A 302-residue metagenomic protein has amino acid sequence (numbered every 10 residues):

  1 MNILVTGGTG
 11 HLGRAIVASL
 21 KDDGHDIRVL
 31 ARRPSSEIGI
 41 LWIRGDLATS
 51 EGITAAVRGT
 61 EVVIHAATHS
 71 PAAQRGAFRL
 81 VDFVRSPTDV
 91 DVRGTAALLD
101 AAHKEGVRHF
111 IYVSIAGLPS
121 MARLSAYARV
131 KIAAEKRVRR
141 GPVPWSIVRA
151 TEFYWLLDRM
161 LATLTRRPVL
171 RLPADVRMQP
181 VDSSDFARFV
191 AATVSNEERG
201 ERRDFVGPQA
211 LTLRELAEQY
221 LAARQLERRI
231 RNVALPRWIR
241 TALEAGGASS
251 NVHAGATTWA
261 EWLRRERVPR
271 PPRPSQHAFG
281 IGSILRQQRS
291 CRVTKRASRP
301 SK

Functional and structural regions predicted by a protein language model:
I3-D23: N-terminal Rossmann NAD(P)H-binding glycine-rich loop of SDR-like oxidoreductase domains
T6, L30, A66-A67, F110-A116 (+1 more regions): SDR active-site strand-loop-helix element
T9-H11, S184-R286, C291, K295 (+1 more regions): Mid/C-terminal beta-alpha module of Rossmann-like enzyme folds, strongest in SDR-family dehydrogenases/epimerases
R32-E105, A116-A122: NAD(P)H-binding glycine-rich loop region in Rossmannoid oxidoreductase-like domains and their noncatalytic homologs
V92-L98, V130-G141: Conserved catalytic Lys-bearing alpha helix of Rossmann-like short-chain dehydrogenase/reductases
S114-G117, A133-L156, A162: Conserved beta-loop-beta element that borders a ligand/cofactor-binding pocket
R123, T151-E152, L172-S183, V206-Q209: Glycine-rich "substrate-gating" loop/helix at the edge of Rossmann-like oxidoreductase active sites
S146, M160-V181, D185: A conserved pocket-lining segment of Rossmann-fold NAD(P)-dependent short-chain dehydrogenase/reductase
